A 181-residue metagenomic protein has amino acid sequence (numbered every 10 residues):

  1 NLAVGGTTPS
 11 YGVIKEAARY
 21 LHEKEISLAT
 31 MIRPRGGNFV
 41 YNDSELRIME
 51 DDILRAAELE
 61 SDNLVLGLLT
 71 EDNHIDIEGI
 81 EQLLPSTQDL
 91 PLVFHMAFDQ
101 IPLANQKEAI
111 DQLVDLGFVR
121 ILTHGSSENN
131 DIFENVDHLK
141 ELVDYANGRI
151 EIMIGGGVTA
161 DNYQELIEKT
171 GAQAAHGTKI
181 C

Functional and structural regions predicted by a protein language model:
N1-G6, R55-D72, L116-I132, V158 (+1 more regions): Glycine-rich phosphate-binding active-site loops on the catalytic face of alpha/beta enzymes
L2-S27, D43-L46, L69-Q88, I101-E108 (+2 more regions): Active-site-adjacent beta->alpha loops and helix N-cap segments on the catalytic face of soluble alpha/beta enzymes
E23-S27, S61, D89, R149 (+1 more regions): A general structural motif
S27-Y41: Glycine-rich nucleotide/cofactor/substrate-binding loop typically near the N-terminus or early in the first domain
T30-I32, L66, F94, I154: Structural beta-sheet core signal
R33-R35, L69, A97: Beta-hairpin (beta-strand-turn-beta-strand) motif
G37-E58, L92, D99-L116, D137-I154 (+1 more regions): Catalytic cores of alpha/beta
L90-F94, R120-L122: Short, structured loop/turn "capping" segments at alpha-beta junctions
